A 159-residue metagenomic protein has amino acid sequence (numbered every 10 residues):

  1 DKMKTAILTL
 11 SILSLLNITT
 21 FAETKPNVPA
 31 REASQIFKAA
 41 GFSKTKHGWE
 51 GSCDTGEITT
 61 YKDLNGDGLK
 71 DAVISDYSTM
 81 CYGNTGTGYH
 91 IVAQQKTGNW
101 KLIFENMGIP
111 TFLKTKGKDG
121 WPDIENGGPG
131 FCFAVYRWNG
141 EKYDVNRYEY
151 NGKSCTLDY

Functional and structural regions predicted by a protein language model:
D1-K2: Short, Lys/Arg-enriched N-terminal segments with co-localized hydrophobic residues within the first ~10-30 amino acids
A6, A22-Q35, F112-Y159: Acidic, small-residue rich beta-repeat scaffolds with periodic aromatic anchors
A6-L16: Sec-dependent N-terminal signal peptides
T20-K62, L157-Y159: Terminal domain-start segments
W49-G51, T79-N84: Short consensus segments that form the blades of beta-propeller domains, in both extracellular/periplasmic
D54-G66, G108-D123: Beta-propeller blade termini
L64-Y77, I91, K118-G127: Acidic/hydrophobic-patterned starts of short beta strands in beta-sheet-rich repeat architectures
Y82-T87, P129: Short, solvent-exposed loop/turn segments at conserved positions within beta-propeller repeat blades
